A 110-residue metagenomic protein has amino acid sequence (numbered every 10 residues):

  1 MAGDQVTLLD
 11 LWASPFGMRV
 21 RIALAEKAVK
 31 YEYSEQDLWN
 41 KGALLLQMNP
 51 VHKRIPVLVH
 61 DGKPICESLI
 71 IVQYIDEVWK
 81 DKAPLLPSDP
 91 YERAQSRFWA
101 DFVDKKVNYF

Functional and structural regions predicted by a protein language model:
M1-F110: GST-like domain detector, emphasizing the conserved glutathione-binding G-site in the N-terminal thioredoxin-like
